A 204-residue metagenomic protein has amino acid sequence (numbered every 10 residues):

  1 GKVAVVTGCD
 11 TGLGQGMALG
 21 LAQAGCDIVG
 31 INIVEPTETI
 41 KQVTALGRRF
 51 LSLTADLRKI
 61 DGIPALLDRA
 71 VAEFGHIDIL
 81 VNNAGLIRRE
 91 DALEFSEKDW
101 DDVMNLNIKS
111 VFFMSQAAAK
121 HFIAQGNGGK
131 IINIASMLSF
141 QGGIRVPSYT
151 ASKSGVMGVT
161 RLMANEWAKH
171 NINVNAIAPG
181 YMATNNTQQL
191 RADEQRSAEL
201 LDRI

Functional and structural regions predicted by a protein language model:
V3, D10-G12: Conserved glycine-rich cofactor-binding loop
A24-E38: Conserved glycine-rich Rossmann-like NAD(P)H-binding loop of the short-chain dehydrogenase/reductase
E90, F95, Q141-T150, L162 (+1 more regions): Active-site loop-to-helix junction immediately N-terminal to the catalytic Tyr of the SDR YXXXK motif in Rossmann-fold
D91-A92, S96-M104, R196, L200: Substrate-binding pocket helix/loop in short-chain dehydrogenase/reductase
S115, S152, T160: Active-site helix of classical SDR
K120, N165-K169: Alpha-helical segment proximal to the catalytic Tyr-Lys
S136: Residue(s) in the substrate-gating loop at a strand-loop-helix junction that position the organic substrate next
